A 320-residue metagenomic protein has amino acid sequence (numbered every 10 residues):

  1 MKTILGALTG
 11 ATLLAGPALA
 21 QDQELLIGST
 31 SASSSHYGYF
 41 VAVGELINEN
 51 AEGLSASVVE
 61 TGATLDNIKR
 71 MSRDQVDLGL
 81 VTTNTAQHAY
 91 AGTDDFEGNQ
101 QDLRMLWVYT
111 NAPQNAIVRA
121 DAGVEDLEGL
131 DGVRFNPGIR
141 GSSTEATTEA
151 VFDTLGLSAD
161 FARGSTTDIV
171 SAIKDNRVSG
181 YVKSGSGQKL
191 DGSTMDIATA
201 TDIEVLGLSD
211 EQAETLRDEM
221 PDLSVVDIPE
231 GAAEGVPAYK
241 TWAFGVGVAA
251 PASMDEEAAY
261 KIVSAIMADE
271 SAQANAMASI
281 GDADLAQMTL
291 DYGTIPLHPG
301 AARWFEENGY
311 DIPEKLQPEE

Functional and structural regions predicted by a protein language model:
M1-G10: Sec-dependent signal peptide recognition, specifically the positively charged N-region followed immediately by
L14-A20: Sec/Tat signal peptide C-region and signal peptidase I cleavage site
E24-N50, L54-S55, A112-D175, Q287 (+2 more regions): Bilobed "Venus flytrap"/periplasmic-binding protein-like clamshell domains and structurally analogous long
G38-S72, G235-V236, E319: Extracytoplasmic small-molecule ligand-binding "clamshell" domains of the periplasmic binding protein/Venus flytrap
T83-T85, G92-D95, A122, S158-M254: Pocket-lining segment of extracytoplasmic ligand-binding domains
N99, R104-P113, A198-T201, K240-A243: Short Pro/Gly-enriched coil loops immediately N-terminal to beta-strands
P137-A150, E219-A283, Q287-L290: Ligand-binding clefts/hinges and TM-proximal coupling segments of bilobed small-molecule sensing domains
D168, D175, G185-A200, V205 (+2 more regions): An extracytoplasmic/periplasmic, membrane-proximal ligand-sensing/linker region
